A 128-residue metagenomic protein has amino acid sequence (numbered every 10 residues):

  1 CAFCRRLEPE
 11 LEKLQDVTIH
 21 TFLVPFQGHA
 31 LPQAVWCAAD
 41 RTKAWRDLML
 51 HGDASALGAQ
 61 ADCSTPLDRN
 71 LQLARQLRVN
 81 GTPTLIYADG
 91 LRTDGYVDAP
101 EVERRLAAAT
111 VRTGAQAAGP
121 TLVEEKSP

Functional and structural regions predicted by a protein language model:
A2-C63, R75, V79-N80, P120-P128: Structural alpha/beta surface segment adjacent to cysteine/selenocysteine redox centers across thiol/disulfide enzymes
C4-R5, D94-Y96: Extracytoplasmic/secreted cell-surface and envelope-processing proteins
F22-P25, A88, Y96: Active-site-proximal beta-strand/loop segments in catalytic clefts of secreted hydrolases
A34, T84, A99-P100, R104-L106 (+1 more regions): Post-signal/leader-peptide non-cytosolic segments of secretory proteins
P66, L77, R92, R112 (+1 more regions): C-terminal structured domain segments across diverse proteins
R69-Q72: Alpha-helical scaffolding within the catalytic cores of extracellular/periplasmic polymer-degrading hydrolases
A74, G81-D94: A short, hydrophobic beta-strand/beta-hairpin element that forms part of a small beta-sheet core
R104, A108-P128: Compositionally biased, proline/threonine/alanine/serine-rich low-complexity intrinsically disordered stretches
